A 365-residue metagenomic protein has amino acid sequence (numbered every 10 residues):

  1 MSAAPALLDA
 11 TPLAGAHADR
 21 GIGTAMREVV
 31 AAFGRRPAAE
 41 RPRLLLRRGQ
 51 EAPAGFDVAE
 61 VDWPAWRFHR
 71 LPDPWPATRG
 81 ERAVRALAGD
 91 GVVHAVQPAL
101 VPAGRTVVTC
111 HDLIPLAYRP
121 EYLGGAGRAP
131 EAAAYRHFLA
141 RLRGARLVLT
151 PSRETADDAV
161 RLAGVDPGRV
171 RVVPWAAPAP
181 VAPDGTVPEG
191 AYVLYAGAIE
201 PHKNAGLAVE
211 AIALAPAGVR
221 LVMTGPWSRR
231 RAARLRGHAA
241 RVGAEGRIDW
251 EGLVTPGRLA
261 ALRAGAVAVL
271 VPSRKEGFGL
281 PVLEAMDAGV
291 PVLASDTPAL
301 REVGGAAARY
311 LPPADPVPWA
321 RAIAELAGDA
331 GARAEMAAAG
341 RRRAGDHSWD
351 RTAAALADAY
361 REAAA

Functional and structural regions predicted by a protein language model:
M1-A365: Carbohydrate transferase catalytic cores enriched for Leloir-type hexosyltransferases
